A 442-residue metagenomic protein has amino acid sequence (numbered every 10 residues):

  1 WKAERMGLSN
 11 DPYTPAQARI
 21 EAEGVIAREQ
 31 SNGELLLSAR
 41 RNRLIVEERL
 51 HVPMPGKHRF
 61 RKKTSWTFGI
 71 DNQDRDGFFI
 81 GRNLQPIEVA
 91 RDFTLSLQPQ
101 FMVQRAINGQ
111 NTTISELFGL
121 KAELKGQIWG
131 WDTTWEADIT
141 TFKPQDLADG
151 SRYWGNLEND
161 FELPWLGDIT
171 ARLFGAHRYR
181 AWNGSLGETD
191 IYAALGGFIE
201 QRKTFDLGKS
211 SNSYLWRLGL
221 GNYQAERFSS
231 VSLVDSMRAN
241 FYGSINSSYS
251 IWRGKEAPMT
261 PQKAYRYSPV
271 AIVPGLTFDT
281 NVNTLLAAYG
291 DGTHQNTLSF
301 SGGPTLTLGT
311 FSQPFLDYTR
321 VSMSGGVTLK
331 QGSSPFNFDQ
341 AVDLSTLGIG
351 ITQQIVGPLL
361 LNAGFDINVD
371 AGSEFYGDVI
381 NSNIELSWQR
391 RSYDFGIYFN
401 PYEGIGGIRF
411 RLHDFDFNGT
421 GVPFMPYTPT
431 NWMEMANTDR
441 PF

Functional and structural regions predicted by a protein language model:
W1-G167, H177-T189, A341-S345, V356-S373 (+1 more regions): Structural signature for solvent-exposed beta-strand/loop edge elements and short helix-capping sites, enriched
E21, L195, S382: Residues that flank catalytic or metal-binding motifs in active/ligand-binding sites
S31-L35, K209, P314: Short, solvent-exposed loop/turn segments that connect beta-strands within catalytic domains and beta-strand-rich
S115-L117, T140-F142, G150-R152, G187 (+5 more regions): Acidic, Ser/Thr- and Pro/Gly-rich intrinsically disordered regions that function as phosphorylation-regulated
W129, L163-L166, L207, V270 (+1 more regions): Short, aromatic- and cysteine-enriched interfacial helices/patches that mediate contacts at lipid membranes
R152-N156, A176-F198, R202, R217-N246 (+1 more regions): C-terminal, extended alpha-helical scaffolding domains
I169-A171, L195: N-terminal lobe of the biotin/lipoate ligase/transferase fold
S211-R217, G221, E226-F228, V234-F442: Exposed, low-structure sequence patches enriched in small/polar residues
